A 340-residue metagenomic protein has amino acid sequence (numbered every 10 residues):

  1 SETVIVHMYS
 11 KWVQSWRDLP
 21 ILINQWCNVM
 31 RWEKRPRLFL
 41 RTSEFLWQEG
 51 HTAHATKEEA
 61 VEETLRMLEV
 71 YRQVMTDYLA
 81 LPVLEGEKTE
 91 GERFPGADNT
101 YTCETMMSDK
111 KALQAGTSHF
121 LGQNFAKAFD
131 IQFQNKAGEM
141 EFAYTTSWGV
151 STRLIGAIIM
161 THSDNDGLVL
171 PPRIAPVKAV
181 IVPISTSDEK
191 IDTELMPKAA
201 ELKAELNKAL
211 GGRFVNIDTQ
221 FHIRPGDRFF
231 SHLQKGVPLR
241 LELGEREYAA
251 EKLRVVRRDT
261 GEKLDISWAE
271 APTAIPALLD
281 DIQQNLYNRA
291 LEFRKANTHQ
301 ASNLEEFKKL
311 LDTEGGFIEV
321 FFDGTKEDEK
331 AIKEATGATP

Functional and structural regions predicted by a protein language model:
S1-P340: NTP/phosphate- and nucleic-acid-binding module
